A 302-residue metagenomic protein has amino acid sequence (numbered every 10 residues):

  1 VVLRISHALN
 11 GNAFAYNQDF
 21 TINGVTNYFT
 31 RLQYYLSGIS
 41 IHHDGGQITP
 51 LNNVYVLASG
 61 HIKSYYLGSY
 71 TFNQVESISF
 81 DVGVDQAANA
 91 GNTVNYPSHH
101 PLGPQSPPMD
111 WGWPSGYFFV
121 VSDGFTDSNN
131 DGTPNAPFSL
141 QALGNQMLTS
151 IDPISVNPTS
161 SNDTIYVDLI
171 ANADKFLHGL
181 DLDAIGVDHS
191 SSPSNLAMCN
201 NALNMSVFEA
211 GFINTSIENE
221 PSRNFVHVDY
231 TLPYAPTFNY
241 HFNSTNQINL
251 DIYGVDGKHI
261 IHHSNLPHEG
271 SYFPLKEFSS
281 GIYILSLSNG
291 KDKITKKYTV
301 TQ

Functional and structural regions predicted by a protein language model:
V1, Y234-F238: Structural beta-strand segments of beta-rich domains
V1-N214: A short, solvent-exposed, low-complexity linear motif enriched for acidic/polar residues with Pro/Gly/Ser/Thr
Y34, F242-I248: Short proline/glycine-enriched turn/loop motifs at strand-loop junctions of beta-rich domains
L57, H263-H268: Short beta-strand segments within Ig-like beta-sandwich modules, predominantly Fibronectin type-III
K63-Y65, E269-F273: Short strand-edge motifs at loop-to-beta-strand transitions and within beta-strands of extracellular beta-rich domains
T71-I78, E269, S279-I284: A glycine-anchored, Pro-Gly-centered beta-turn/N-cap motif
V207-Y234, N243-T245, T301: Residue-level detector of functionally pivotal "anchor" positions at catalytic/ligand-binding pockets or at interdomain
T237-F238, H259-H262, F278-Q302: C-terminal tail/sorting-segment detector
